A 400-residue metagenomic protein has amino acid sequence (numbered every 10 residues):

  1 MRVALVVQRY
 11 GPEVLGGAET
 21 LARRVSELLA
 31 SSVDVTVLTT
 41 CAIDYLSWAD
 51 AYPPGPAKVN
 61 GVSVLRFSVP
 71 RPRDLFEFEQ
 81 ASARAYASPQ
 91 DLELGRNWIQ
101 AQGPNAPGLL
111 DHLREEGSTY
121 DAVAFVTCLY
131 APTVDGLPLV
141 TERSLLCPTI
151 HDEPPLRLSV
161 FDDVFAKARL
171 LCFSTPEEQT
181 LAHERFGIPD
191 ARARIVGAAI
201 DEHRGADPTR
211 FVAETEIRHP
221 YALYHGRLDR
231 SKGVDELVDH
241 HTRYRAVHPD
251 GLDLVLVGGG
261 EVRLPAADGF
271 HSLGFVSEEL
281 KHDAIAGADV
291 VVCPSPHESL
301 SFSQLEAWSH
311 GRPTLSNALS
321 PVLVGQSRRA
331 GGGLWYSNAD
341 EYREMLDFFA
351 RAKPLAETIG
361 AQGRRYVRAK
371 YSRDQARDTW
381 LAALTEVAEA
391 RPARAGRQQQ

Functional and structural regions predicted by a protein language model:
M1-S68, S118, Q399-Q400: N-terminal subdomain of nucleotide-sugar transferases
A4, C172, E214-K232, V238-T242: Conserved donor-binding/catalytic core segment of Leloir-type glycosyltransferases
R143-P154, F161-P208, I217: Donor nucleotide-sugar binding/catalytic pocket of nucleotide-sugar-dependent glycosyltransferases
G258-V290: Nucleotide-activated donor-binding/catalytic signature segment of Leloir-type glycosyltransferases, i.e., the conserved
P296: Aromatic "clamp/platform" in nucleotide-sugar-dependent glycosyltransferases that forms part of the donor/acceptor
P313-A318: Short hydrophobic beta-strand element within catalytic cores of glycosyltransferases and related nucleotide-activated
G333-D340, F348-K353: Conserved acidic donor-binding segment of nucleotide-sugar-dependent glycosyltransferases
F348, L355-K370, A376, A382: A short, well-ordered alpha-helix in the C-terminal region of glycosyltransferases
